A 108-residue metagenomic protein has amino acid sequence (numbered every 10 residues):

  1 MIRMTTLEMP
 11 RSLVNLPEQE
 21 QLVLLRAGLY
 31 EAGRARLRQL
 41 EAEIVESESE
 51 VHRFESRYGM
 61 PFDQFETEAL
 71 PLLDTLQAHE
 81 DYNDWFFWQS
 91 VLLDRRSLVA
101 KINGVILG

Functional and structural regions predicted by a protein language model:
M1-R11, L22-L25, L107-G108: Intrinsically disordered, low-complexity and often Lys/Arg-enriched segments
M4-S12, A42, L76, N83-F87 (+1 more regions): Charge-rich amphipathic alpha-helical interaction elements
R11-A35: Short, charge-rich amphipathic alpha-helices with coiled-coil/heptad character
S12-L16, V45-S49, S56, D63: A broad, low-specificity signal for short, low-complexity segments enriched in glycine/proline and polar/charged
L22, L29, R36, E43 (+2 more regions): Surface positions of alpha-helical coiled-coils, especially the charged/polar e/g heptad sites that form inter-helical
G33, L37-S47, V51-F54, W88-R95 (+1 more regions): Amphipathic alpha-helical coiled-coil segments
E50, D81-D84: Generic hydrophobic, aliphatic-rich segments that mediate packing or membrane embedding
R53-T75: Short E/K-rich amphipathic alpha-helical oligomerization segments
